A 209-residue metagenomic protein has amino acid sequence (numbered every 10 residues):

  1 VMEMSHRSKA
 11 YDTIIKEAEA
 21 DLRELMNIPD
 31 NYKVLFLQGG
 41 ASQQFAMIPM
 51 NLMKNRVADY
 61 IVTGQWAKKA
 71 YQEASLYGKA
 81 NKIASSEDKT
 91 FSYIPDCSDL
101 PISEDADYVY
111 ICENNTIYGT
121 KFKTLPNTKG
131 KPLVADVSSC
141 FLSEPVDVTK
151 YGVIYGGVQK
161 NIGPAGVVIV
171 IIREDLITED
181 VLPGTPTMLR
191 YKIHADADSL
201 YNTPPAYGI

Functional and structural regions predicted by a protein language model:
M2-Q44, N51, Q65, E73: Conserved N-terminal alpha-helix of the aminotransferase class I/II PLP-enzyme fold
V34-Q38, Y60, K82-S85, I111 (+2 more regions): General beta-strand structural signal in soluble alpha/beta enzymes
M53-W66: Conserved PLP-anchoring active-site segment centered on the Schiff-base-forming lysine
Q65-W66, S85-K89, N114-Y118, S138-F141 (+3 more regions): Short acidic/polar capping segments at secondary-structure boundaries
A74, S86-F141: Active-site phosphate-binding strand-loop segment of PLP-dependent enzymes
S92-P95, G119-L125, S143-T149, A165-V168 (+1 more regions): A short secondary-structure junction signal
V134, V148-Q159, V168: Conserved active-site segment immediately N-terminal to the catalytic lysine that forms the internal aldimine
V158-I209: Active-site C-terminal subdomain of aminotransferase-like
